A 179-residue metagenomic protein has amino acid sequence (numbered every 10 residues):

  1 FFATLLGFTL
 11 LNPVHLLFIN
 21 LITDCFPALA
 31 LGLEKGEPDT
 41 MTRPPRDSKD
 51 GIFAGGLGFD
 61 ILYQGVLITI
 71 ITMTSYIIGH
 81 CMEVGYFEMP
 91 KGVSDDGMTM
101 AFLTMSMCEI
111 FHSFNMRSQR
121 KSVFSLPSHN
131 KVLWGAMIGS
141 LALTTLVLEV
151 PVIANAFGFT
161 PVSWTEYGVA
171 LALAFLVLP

Functional and structural regions predicted by a protein language model:
F1-R120: Membrane-embedded transport module
G32, T99-P179: C-terminal transmembrane module of polytopic membrane proteins
